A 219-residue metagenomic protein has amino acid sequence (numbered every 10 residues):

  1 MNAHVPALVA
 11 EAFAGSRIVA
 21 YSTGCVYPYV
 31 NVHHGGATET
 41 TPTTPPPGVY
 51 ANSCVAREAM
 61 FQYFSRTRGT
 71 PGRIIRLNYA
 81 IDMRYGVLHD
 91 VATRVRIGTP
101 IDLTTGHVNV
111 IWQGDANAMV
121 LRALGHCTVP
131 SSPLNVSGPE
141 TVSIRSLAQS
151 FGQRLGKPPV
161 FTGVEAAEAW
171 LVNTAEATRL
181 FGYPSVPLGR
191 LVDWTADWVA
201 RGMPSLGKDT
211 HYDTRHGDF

Functional and structural regions predicted by a protein language model:
P6-V49: Conserved Rossmann-fold NAD(P)-dependent oxidoreductase catalytic core, especially the SDR/UDP-sugar
Y50, C54, V108-N109: Catalytic tyrosine of NAD(P)H-dependent dehydrogenase/reductases that use a Tyr as the general acid/base
E58-D115, F151: NAD(P)-dependent short-chain dehydrogenase/reductase
R76-A80, D102-V108, S132-V142, V164-A167 (+1 more regions): Glycine-rich Rossmann NAD(P)(H)-binding loop
G114-G125, D193-A196: Amphipathic alpha-helical segments that line or abut small-molecule/effector binding pockets and mediate allosteric
M119-E176, M203, G207-T210, T214-D218: Mid/C-terminal beta-alpha module of Rossmann-like enzyme folds, strongest in SDR-family dehydrogenases/epimerases
